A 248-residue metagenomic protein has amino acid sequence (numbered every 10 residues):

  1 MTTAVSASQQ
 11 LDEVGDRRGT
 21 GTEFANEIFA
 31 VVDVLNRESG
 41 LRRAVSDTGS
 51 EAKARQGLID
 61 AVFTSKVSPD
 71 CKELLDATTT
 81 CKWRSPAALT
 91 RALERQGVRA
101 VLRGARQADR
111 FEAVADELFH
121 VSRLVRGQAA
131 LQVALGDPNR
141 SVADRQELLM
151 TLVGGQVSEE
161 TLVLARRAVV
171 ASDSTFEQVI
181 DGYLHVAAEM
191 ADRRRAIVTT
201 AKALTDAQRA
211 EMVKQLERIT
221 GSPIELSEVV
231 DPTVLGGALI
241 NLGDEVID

Functional and structural regions predicted by a protein language model:
M1-L239, E245: Elongated, mostly alpha-helical coiled-coil "stalk/stator" tethers of large membrane protein machines
